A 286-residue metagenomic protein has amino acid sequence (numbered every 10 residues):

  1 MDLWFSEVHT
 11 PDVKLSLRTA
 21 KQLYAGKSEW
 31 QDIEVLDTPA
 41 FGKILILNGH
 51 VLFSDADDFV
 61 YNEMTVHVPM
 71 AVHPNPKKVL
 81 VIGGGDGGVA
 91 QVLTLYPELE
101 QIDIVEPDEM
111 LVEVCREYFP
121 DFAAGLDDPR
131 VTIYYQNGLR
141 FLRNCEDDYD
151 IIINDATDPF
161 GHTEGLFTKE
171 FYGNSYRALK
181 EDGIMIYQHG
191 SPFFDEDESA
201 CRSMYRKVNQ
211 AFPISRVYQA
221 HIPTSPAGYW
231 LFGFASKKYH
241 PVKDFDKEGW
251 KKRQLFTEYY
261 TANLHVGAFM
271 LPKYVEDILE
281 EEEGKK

Functional and structural regions predicted by a protein language model:
M1-E34, A227-K286: SAM/dcSAM-binding transferase cores
M1-L52, D57-E63, H67-M70, P74: N-terminal accessory segments
D2-W4, L47, F53-I184, D195-C201 (+2 more regions): The AdoMet/dcAdoMet-binding core of the Class I SAM-like
Y172-Y176, E198-Q219, G233: Conserved Class I S-adenosyl-L-methionine
P192: Conserved Rossmann-fold NAD(P)-dependent oxidoreductase catalytic core, especially the SDR/UDP-sugar
